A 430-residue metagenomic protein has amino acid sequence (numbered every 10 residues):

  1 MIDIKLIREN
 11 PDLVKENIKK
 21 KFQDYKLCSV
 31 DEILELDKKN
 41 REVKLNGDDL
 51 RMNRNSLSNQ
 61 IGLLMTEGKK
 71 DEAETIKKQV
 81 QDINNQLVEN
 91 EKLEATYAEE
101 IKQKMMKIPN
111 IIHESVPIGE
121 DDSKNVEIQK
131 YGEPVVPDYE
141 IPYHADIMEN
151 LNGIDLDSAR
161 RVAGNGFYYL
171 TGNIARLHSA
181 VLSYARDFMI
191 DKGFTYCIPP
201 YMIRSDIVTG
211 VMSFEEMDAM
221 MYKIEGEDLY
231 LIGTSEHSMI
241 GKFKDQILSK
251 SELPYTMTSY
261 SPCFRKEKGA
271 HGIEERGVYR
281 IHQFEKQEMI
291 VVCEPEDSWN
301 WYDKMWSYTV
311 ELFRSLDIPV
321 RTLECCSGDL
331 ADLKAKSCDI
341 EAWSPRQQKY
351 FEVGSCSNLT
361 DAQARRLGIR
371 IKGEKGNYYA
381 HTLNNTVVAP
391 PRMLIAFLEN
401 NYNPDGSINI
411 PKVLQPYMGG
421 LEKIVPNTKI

Functional and structural regions predicted by a protein language model:
M1-P134, E149, G153: N-terminal alpha-helical targeting/anchoring segments
K130-I430: TRNA-recognition modules of translation machinery and tRNA-sensing kinases, especially anticodon-binding
